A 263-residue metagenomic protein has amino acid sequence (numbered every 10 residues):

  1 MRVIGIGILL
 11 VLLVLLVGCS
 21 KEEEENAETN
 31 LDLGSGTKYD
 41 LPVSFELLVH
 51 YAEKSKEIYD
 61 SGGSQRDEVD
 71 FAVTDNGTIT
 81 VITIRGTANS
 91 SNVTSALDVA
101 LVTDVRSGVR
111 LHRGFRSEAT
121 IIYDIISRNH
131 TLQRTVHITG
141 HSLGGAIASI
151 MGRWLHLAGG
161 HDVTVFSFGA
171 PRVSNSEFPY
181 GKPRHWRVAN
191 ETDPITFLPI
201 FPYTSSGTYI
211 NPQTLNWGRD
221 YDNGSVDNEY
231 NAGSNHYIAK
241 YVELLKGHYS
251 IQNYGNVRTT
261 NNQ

Functional and structural regions predicted by a protein language model:
M1-G5: Positively charged n-region of N-terminal signal peptides that target proteins for export
I6-L13: Sec-dependent N-terminal signal peptides
L15-G18: C-terminal motif of bacterial Sec signal peptides marking the signal peptidase cleavage site
E23-T139, L143-Q263: Non-catalytic, mobile gating and regulatory segments of ester bond hydrolases
